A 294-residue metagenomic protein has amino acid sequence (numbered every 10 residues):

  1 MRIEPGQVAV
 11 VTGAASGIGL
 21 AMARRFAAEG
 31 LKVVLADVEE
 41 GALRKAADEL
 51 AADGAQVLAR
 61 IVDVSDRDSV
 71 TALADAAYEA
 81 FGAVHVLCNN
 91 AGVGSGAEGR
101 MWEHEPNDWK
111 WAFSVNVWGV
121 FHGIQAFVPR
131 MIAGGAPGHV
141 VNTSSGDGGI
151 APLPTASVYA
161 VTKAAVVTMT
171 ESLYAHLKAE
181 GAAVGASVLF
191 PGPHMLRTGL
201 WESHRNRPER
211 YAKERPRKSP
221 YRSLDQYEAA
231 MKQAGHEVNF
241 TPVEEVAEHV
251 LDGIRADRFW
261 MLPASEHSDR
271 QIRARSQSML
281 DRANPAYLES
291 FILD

Functional and structural regions predicted by a protein language model:
R2-V34: Canonical Rossmann dinucleotide-binding motif of NAD(H)/NADP(H)-dependent dehydrogenases/reductases, specifically
G6-Q7, Q56, A83-V84, M131-S145 (+1 more regions): Active-site loop of short-chain dehydrogenase/reductase
E29-K45: Conserved glycine-rich Rossmann-like NAD(P)H-binding loop of the short-chain dehydrogenase/reductase
E40-G41, I61-A72, P106, T143: The beta1-alpha1 cofactor-binding region of Rossmann-like NAD(H)/NADP(H)-dependent oxidoreductases
E98-M101, E105-K110: Substrate-binding pocket helix/loop in short-chain dehydrogenase/reductase
V141-A165, E171, A175-A179, G192-M195 (+1 more regions): Catalytic loop of short-chain dehydrogenase/reductase
A179-M261: SDR active-site lid
